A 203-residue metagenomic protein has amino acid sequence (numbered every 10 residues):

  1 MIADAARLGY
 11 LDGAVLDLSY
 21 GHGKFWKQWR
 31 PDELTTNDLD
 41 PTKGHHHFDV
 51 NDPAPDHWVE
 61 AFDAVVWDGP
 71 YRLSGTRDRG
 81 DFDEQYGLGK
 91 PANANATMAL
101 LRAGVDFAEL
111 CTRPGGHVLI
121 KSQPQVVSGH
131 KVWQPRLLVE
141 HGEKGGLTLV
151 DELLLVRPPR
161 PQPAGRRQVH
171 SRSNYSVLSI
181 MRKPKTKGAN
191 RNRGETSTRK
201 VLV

Functional and structural regions predicted by a protein language model:
M1-V203: Class I S-adenosyl-L-methionine-dependent methyltransferase catalytic core
